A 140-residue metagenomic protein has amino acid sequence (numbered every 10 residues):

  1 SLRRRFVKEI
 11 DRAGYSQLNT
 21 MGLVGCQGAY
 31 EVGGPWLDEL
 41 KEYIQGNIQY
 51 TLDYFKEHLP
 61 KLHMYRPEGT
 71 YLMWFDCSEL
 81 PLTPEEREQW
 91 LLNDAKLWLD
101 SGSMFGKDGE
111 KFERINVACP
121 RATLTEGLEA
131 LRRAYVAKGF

Functional and structural regions predicted by a protein language model:
S1-F140: PLP-dependent class I/II
